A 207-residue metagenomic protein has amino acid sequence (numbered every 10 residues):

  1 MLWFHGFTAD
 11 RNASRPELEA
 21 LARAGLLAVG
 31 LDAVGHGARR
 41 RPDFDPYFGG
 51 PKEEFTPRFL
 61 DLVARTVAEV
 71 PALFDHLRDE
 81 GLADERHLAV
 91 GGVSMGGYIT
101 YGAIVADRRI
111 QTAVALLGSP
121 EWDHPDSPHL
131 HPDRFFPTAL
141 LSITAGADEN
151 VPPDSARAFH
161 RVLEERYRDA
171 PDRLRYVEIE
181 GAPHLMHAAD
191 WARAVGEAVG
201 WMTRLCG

Functional and structural regions predicted by a protein language model:
M1-L82: Serine-hydrolase catalytic machinery in alpha/beta-hydrolase-like enzymes
W3-F4, G91, I143: Short hydrophobic segments within beta-strands
V29-L31, V93, L116, I179: The conserved SAM/SAH-binding core of class I Rossmann-like methyltransferase domains, concentrating on the hydrophobic
D32-H36, S119, A182: Short beta-to-alpha linker loops that shape the active-site pocket of alpha/beta-hydrolase fold enzymes
A68-L130: Primarily recognizes the serine-hydrolase "nucleophile elbow" in alpha/beta-hydrolase and SGNH/GDSL folds
V70-F74, H160, V199: Generic structural signal for well-ordered alpha-helices, preferentially at hydrophobic/aromatic core positions
S119-D172, V177-E178: The feature captures the conserved acid-bearing segment of alpha/beta-hydrolase catalytic domains
R166-G207: C-terminal catalytic histidine-bearing segment of alpha/beta-hydrolase fold enzymes
